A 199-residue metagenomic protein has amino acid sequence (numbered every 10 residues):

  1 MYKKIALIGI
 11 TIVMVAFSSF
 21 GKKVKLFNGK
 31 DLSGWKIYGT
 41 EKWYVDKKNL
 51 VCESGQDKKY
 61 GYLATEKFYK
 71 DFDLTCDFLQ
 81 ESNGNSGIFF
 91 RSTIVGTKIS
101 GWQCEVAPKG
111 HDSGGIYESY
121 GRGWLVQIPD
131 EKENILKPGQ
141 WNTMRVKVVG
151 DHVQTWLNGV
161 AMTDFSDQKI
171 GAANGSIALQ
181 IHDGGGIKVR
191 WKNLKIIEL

Functional and structural regions predicted by a protein language model:
M1-A6: Bacterial N-terminal signal peptides that target proteins for export
G9-I10, T97: A periodicity- and composition-biased signal for non-globular, repetitive helical segments
T11-S19: Hydrophobic h-region of N-terminal signal peptides that target proteins for export in Gram-negative bacteria
S19-L199: Carbohydrate-interacting regions of secretory-pathway proteins
